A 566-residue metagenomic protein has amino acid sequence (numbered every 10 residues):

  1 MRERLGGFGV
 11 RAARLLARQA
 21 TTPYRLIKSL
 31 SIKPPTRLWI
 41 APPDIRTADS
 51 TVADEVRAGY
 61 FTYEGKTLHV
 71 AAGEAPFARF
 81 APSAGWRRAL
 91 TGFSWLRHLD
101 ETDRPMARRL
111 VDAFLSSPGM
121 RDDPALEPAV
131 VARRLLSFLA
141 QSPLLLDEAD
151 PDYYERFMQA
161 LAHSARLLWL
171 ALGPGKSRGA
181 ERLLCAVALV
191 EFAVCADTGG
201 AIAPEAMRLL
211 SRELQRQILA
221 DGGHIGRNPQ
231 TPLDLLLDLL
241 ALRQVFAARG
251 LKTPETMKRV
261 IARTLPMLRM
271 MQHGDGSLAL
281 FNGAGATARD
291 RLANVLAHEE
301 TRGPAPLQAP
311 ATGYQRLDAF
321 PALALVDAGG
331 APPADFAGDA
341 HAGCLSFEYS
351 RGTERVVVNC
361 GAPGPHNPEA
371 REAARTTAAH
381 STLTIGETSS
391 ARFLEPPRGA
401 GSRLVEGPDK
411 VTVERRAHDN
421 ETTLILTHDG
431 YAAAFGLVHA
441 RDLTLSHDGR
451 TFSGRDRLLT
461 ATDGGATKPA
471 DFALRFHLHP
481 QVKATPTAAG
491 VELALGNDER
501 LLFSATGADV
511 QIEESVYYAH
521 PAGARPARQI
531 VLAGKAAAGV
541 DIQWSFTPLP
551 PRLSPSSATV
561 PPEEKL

Functional and structural regions predicted by a protein language model:
M1-A71: Extreme N-terminal leader/anchor segments
A53-D54, Q308-P310, A340-A342, T376 (+2 more regions): Short solvent-exposed loop/turn micro-motifs enriched in small/polar/acidic residues
A58, T312-R316, S346, H380 (+1 more regions): Short, acidic/polar N-cap/turn motifs at the starts of alpha helices
V70, V326-D327, V358-N359, L495 (+1 more regions): Short capping micro-motif at the N-terminus of alpha-helices
E74, A81-I261: Aromatic-lined, polymer-binding surfaces characteristic of secreted/periplasmic polysaccharide-degrading enzymes
T91, C185, G313, L345 (+3 more regions): Residues that flank catalytic or metal-binding motifs in active/ligand-binding sites
A132, P368-L566: CBM-like, beta-strand-rich accessory domains located in the C-terminal region of large, secreted polysaccharide-active
L219-A362, A537: Carbohydrate-active enzyme catalytic cores, enriched for enzymes that act on polyanionic acidic polysaccharides
